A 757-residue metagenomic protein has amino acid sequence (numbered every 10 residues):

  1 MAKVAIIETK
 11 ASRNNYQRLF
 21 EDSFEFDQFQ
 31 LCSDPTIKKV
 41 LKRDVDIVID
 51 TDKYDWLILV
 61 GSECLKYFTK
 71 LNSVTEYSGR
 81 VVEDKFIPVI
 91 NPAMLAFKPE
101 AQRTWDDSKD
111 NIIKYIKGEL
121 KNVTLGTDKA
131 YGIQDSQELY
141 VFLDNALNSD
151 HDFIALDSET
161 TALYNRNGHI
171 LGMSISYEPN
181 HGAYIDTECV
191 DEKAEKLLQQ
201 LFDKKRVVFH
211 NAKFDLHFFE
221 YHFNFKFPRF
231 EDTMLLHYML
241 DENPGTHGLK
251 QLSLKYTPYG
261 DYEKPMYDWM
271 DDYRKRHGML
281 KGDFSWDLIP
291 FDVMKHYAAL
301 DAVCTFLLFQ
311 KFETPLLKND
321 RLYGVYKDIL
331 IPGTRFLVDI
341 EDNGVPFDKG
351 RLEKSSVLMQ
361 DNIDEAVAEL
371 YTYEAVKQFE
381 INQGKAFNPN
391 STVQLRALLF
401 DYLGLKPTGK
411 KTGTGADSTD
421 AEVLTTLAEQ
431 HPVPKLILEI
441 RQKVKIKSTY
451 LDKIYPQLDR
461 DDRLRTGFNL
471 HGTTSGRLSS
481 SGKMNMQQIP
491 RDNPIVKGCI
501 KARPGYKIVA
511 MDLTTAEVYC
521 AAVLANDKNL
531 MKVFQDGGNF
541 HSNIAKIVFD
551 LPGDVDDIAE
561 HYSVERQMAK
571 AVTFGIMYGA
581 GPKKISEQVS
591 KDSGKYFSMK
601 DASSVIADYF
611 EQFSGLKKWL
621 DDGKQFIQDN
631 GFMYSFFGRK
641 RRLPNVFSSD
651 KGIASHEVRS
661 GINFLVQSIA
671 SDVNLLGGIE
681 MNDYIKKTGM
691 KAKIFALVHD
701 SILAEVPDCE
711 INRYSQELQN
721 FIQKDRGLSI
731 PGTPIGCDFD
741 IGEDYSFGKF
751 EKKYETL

Functional and structural regions predicted by a protein language model:
M1-V123: A polyanion-binding, active-site-adjacent surface
K3-I6, R13, R18-F29, N122-K255 (+2 more regions): Conserved RNase H-like, two-metal-ion catalytic cores of nucleic-acid enzymes
K53-W56, F202-V207, G384-A386, G505-I508: Short active-site oxyanion
T69-S78, V82-A96, W105, K109 (+5 more regions): Metal-dependent phosphoesterase core characteristic of DEDDh/y 3'-5' exonuclease domains
G118-T187, P244, K255-T257, W269-P494 (+6 more regions): Conserved "right-hand" nucleotidyltransferase catalytic core of DNA-directed polymerases
E188-C189, L240, I454-D459, K497 (+5 more regions): Short, contiguous acidic/charged loop-to-helix segments that flank catalytic cores in large enzymes
K281, D342, R465-T466, L470-T473 (+4 more regions): Conserved catalytic core of nucleic-acid polymerases
D361-A368, F379-P434, F610-L665, E705 (+1 more regions): C-terminal polymerase-core module
